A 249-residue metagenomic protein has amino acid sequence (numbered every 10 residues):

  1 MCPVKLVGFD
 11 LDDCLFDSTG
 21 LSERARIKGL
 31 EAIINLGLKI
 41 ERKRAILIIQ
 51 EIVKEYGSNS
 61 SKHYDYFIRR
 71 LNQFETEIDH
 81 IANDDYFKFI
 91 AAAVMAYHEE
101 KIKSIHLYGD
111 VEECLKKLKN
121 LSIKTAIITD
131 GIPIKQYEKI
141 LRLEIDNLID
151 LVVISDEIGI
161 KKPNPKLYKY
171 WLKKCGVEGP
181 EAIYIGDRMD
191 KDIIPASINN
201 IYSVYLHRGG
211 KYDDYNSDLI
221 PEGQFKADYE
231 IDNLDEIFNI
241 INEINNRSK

Functional and structural regions predicted by a protein language model:
M1-I46: Active-site neighborhood of HAD-like aspartate-dependent phosphohydrolases
M1-V7, E112, K116-K119, K124-K249: Asp-based, Mg2+/Mn2+-dependent phosphohydrolase catalytic module
S22-E31, S61-R69, P133: An amphipathic alpha-helix signature
N35-I40, E75-I78, E144-L148, G176-V177: Short helix-capping segments at alpha-helix termini
E51-A96: A metal-dependent, Asp-based hydrolase signature
Y97-K103: Surface-exposed cleft-lining segments at the edges of enzyme active sites
K103-I105, V111: Active-site periphery "cap/insert" segments of enzyme catalytic domains
